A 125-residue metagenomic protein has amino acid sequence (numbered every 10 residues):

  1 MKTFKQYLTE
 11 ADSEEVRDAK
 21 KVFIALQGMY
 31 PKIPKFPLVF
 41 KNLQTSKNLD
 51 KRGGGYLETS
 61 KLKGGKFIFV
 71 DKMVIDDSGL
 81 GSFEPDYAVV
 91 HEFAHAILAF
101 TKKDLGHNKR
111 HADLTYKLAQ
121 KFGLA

Functional and structural regions predicted by a protein language model:
K2, R17-K20, I24, F83-E84 (+1 more regions): Generic alpha-helical secondary structure signal
F4-E10: Proteolytic processing junctions in secreted/extracellular precursors, especially proprotein convertase/trypsin-like
D12-K66, L124: Auxiliary, metal-adjacent structural segments of Zn-dependent hydrolase domains
K41-F83, A96-D104, K109-K117: Active-site scaffold of zinc-dependent metalloenzymes
E84-F93: Short alpha-helical catalytic segment bearing the HExxH-like zincin motif of zinc-dependent metalloproteases
L118-A125: Short helix/loop segments within enzyme catalytic domains that coordinate or immediately flank catalytic cofactors
